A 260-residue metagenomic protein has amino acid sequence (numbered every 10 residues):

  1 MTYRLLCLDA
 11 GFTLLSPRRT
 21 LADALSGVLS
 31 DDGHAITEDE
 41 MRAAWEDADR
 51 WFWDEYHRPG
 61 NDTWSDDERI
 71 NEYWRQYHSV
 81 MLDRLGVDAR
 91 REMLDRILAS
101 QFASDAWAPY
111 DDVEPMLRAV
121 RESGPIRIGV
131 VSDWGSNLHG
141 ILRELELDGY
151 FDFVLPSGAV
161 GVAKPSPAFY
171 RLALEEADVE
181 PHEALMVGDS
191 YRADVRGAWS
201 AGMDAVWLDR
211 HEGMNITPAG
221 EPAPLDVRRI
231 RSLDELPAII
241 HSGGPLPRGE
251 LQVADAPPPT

Functional and structural regions predicted by a protein language model:
M1-D111, H139: N-terminal helical cap/lid subdomain that shapes the substrate entry/recognition surface in HAD-like hydrolases
M1-L6, S16-P17, D39, A89-E92 (+3 more regions): Asp-based, Mg2+/Mn2+-dependent phosphohydrolase catalytic module
S30, R121, W199: Anion (oxyanion) recognition and catalysis
D62-I70, L117-E122, A223: Short alpha-helical linear motifs
